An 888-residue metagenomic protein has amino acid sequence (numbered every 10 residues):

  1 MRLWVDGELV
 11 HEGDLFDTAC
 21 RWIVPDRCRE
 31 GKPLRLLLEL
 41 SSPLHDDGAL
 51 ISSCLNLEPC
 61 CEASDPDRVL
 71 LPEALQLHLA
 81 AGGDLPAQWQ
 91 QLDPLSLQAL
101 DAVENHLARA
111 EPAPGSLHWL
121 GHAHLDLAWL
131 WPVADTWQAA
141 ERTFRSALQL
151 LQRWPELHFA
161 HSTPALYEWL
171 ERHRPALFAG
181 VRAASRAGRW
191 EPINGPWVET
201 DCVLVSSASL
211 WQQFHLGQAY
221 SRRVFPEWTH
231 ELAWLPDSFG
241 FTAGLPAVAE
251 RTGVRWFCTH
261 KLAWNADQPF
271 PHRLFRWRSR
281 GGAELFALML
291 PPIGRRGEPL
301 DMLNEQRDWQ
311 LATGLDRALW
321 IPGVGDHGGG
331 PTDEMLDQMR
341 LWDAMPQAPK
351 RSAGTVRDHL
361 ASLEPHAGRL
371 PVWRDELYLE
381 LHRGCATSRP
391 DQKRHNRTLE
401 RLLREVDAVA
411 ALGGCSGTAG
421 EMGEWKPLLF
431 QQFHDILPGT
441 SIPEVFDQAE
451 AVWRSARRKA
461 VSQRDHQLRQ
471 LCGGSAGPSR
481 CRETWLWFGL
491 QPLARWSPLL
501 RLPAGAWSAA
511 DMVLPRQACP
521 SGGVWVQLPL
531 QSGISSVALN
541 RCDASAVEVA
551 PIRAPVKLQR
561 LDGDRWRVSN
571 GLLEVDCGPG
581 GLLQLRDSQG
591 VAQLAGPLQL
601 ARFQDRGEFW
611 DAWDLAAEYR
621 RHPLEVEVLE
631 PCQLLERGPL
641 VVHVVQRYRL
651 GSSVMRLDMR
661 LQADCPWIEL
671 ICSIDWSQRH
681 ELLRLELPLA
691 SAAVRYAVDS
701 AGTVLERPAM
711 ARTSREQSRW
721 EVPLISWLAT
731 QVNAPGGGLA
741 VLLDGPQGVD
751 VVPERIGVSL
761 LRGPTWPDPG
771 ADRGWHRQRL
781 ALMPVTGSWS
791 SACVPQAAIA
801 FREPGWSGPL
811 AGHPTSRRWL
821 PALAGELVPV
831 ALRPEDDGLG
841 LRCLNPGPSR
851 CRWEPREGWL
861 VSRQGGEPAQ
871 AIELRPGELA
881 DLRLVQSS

Functional and structural regions predicted by a protein language model:
R2-C54: Beta-strand-rich ligand-recognition modules
L9-E30, G195-L216, V224, E231 (+4 more regions): Aromatic/His-enriched, Gly/Pro-containing loop or helix-boundary segments that lie immediately adjacent to catalytic
L55-W119, A123-W131, E400-A506, D511-Q531 (+3 more regions): Histidine-centered catalytic/metal-binding microenvironments
Q90-P94, A123-A139, S162-E171, G195-W211 (+4 more regions): The substrate-binding groove and active-site-proximal loops of carbohydrate-active enzymes, especially glycoside
E104-W119, R142-W154, W169-T229, G240-R251 (+2 more regions): Catalytic alpha-helical scaffold of carbohydrate-active enzymes acting on polysaccharides/glycoconjugates
H124, A128-L130, A283-S475, S479 (+1 more regions): Catalytic grooves of carbohydrate-active enzymes
C202-R223, L290-Q310, H622, V642: Alpha-helical scaffold elements lining the catalytic groove of polysaccharide deacetylases
L245-E250, W264, R273-L274, M289 (+7 more regions): C-terminal (or distal) subdomains of carbohydrate-active enzymes
